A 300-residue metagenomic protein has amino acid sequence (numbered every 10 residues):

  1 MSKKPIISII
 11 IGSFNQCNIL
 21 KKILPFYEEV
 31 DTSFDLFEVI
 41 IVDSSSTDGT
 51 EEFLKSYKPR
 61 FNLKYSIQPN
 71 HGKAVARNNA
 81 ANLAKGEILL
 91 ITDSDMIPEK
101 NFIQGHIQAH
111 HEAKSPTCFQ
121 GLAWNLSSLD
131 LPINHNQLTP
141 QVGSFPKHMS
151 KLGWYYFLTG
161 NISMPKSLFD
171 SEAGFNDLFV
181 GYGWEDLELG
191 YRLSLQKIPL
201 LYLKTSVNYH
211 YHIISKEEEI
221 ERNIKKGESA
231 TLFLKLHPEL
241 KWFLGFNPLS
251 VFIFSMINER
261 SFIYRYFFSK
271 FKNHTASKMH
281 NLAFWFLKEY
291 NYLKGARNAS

Functional and structural regions predicted by a protein language model:
Q16-D31: Short, well-formed alpha-helical segments that are part of the catalytic scaffolds of diverse glycosyltransferases
F26, D43-E52, D93-M96: A conserved acidic beta->alpha catalytic loop
Q68-A84: Glycine-rich, basic loop-to-helix element that forms the pyrophosphate-binding segment of sugar-nucleotide handling
L89: Short aromatic/hydrophobic "clamp" motif used to bind/position activated sugar donors
N101-N134: Conserved donor NDP-sugar-binding/catalytic core segment of glycosyltransferases
L122, N136-W154: Short, flexible, basic/aromatic active-site loop/helix in glycosyltransferases
N161-M164, L168-A173, F179-S206: A short, conserved alpha-helix in the catalytic core of glycosyltransferases
K225-E228, F243-S300: Non-catalytic, C-terminal membrane-associated alpha-helical segments of glycosyltransferases
